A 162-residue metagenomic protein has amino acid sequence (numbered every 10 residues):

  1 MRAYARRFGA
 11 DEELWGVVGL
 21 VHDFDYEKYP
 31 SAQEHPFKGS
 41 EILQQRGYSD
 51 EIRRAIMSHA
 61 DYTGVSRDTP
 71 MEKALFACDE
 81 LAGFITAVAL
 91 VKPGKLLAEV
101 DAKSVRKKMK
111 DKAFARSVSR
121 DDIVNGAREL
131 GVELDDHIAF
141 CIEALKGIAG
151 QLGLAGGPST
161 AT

Functional and structural regions predicted by a protein language model:
F8-A115, V124: Divalent metal-dependent catalytic cores for phosphoryl transfer on phosphate-bearing substrates
S104-A161: A structured, mid-to-C-terminal "fold-capping" secondary-structure block
